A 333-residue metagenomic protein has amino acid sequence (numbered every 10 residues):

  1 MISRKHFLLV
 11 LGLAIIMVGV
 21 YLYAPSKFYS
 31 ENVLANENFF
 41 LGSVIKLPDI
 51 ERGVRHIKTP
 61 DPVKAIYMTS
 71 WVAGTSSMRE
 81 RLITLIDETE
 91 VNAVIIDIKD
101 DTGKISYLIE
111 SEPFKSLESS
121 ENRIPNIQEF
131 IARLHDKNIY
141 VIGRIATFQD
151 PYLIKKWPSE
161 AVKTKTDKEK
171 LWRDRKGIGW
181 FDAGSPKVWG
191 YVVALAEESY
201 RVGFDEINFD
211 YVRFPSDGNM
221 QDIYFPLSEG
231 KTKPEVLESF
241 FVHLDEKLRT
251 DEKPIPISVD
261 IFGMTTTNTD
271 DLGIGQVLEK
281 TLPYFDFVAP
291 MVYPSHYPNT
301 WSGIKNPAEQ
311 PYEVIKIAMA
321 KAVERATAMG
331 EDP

Functional and structural regions predicted by a protein language model:
M1-I16, L22-S26: N-terminal Sec-pathway targeting helices
V54-A73, F148-R201: Active-site-adjacent "subsite" loops/lids of carbohydrate-active enzymes
K64-A73, S111-I124, K176-G190, L227-E235 (+1 more regions): The substrate-binding groove and active-site-proximal loops of carbohydrate-active enzymes, especially glycoside
M78-K104, Y200-I207, P283-F287: Catalytic domains of carbohydrate-active enzymes, especially glycoside hydrolases
A93-I95, S119, P125-R173, N208: Glycine-rich, aromatic-flanked loop segments that form ligand/cofactor-binding clefts across common enzyme folds
V94, L134, V141, V192 (+3 more regions): Conserved, mostly hydrophobic/aromatic
E110, P151, W157-P158, V202 (+1 more regions): Active-site-proximal loop/short-helix segments that contain or immediately flank catalytic acid/base residue(s)
L227-I261, T265-P333: Glycoside hydrolase catalytic-domain groove-lining segments
